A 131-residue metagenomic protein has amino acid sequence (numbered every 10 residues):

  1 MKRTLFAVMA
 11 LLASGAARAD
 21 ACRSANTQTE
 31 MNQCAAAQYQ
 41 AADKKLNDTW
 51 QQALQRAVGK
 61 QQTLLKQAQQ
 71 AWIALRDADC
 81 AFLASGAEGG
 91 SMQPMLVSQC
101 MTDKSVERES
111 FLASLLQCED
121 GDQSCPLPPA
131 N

Functional and structural regions predicted by a protein language model:
K2-V8: Sec-dependent signal peptide recognition, specifically the positively charged N-region followed immediately by
M9-R18: Hydrophobic h-region of N-terminal signal peptides that target proteins for export in Gram-negative bacteria
A17-N131: N-terminal alpha-helical modules
